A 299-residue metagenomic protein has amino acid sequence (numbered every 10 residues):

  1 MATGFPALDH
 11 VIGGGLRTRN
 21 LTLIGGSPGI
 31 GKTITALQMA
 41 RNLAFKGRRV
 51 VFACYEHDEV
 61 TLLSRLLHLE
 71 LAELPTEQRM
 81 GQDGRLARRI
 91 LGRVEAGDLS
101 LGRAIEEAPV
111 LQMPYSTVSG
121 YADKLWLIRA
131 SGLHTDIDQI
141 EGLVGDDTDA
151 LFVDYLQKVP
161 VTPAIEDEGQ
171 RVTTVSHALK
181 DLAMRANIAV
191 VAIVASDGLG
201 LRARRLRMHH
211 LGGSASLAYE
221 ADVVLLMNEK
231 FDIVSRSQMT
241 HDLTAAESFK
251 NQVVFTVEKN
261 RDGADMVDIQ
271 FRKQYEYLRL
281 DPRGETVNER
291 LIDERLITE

Functional and structural regions predicted by a protein language model:
M1-A87, I297-T298: The Walker A/P-loop phosphate-binding site
L8, I24, E56, D154 (+3 more regions): Conserved RecA-like P-loop NTPase ATPase core
L23, L127-R129, A150-D154, L225: Structural motif
V50, V190, V224-L226: Short, well-ordered beta-strand core segments
C54-H57, Y155, A186-I188, A192-D197 (+1 more regions): A short beta-strand-to-loop transition that corresponds to the Sensor-1 phosphate-sensing loop of AAA+ P-loop ATPases
A72-R79, G84-R103, P109, S116-G120 (+4 more regions): C-terminal regions of RecA-like/P-loop NTPase motor modules
D123-L125: Short, conserved active-site loop motifs that form the nucleotide-linked donor/cofactor pocket
D149-I188: Helical hairpin unit composed of two closely spaced alpha helices linked by a short loop
